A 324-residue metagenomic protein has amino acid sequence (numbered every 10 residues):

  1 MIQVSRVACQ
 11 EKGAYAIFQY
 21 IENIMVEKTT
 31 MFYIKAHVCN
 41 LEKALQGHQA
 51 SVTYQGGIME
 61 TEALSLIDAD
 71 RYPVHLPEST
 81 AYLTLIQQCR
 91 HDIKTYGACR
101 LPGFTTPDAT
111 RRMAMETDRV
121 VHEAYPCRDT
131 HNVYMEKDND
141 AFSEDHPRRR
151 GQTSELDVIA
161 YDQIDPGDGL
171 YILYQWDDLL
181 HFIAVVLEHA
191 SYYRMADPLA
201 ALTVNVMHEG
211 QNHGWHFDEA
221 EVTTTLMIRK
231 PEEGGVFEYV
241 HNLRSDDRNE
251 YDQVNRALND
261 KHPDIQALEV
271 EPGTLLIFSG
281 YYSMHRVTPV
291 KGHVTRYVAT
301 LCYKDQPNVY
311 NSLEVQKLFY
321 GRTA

Functional and structural regions predicted by a protein language model:
V4-A16, E22, V26-E27, A36-V38 (+2 more regions): Acidic, Ala/Val/Gly-enriched low-complexity intrinsically disordered segments
T29-K94: Fe(II)/2-oxoglutarate
C99-F104: Short amphipathic
T105-T106, R112, E116-V120, A124 (+1 more regions): Signature of the catalytic double-stranded beta-helix
A124-N132: Short, solvent-exposed beta-strand-terminating loops
K137-A141: Interdomain hinge/linker segments and adjacent boundary elements that couple functional modules
P166-Y171, L180-E271, L275: Catalytic core of non-heme Fe(II) oxygenases with the double-stranded beta-helix
V236-N242, D246-A324: Catalytic core of Fe(II)/2-oxoglutarate
